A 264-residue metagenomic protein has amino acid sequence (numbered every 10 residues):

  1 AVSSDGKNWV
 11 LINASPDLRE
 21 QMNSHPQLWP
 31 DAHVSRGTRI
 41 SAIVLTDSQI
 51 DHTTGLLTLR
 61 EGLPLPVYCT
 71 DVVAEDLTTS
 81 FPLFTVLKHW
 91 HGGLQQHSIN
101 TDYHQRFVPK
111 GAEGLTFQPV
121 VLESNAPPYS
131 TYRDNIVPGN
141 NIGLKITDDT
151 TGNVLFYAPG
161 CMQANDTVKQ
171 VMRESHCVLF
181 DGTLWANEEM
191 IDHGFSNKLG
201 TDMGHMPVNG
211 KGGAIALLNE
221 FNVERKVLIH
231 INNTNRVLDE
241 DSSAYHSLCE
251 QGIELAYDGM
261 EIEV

Functional and structural regions predicted by a protein language model:
A1-S15, R106, T116-A126, I146-Y157: Metallo-beta-lactamase
A1-V44, S48, T54-R60, A164-V171: Pre-active-site segment of Zn-dependent metallo-hydrolases
S4-D5, P26-R36, T85-H89, D148-T150 (+1 more regions): Alpha-helix termini
L11-S15, R39-D51, C69-T70, F156-C161 (+3 more regions): Active-site neighborhood of phospho(di)ester-bond hydrolases with catalytic His/Asp-centered motifs
Q21-N23, T54-L56, T78-T79, Y129 (+3 more regions): Short glycine-/acidic-enriched loop or helix-start segments at secondary-structure transitions that form or flank
T38, S48, G92, E113-L115 (+2 more regions): Structured loop/turn residues at beta-strand edges in well-structured enzyme cores
D71-I142, D149, I253-D258: Metallo-beta-lactamase
G139-N141, D149-V154, M162-G259: Cap/insert and terminal regions of metallo-dependent hydrolase folds
